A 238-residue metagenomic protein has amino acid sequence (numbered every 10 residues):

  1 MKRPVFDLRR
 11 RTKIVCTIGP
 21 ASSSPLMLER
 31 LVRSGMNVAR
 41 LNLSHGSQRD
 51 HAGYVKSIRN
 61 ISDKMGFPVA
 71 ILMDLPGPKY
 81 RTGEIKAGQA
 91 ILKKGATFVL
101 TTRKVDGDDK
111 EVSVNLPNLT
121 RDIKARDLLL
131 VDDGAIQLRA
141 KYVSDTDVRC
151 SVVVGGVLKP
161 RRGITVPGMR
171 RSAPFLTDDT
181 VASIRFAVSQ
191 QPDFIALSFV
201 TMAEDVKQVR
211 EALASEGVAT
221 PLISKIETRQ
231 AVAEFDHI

Functional and structural regions predicted by a protein language model:
M1-I238: Non-catalytic helical/linker scaffolds that mediate oligomerization, partner binding, and domain coupling around large
